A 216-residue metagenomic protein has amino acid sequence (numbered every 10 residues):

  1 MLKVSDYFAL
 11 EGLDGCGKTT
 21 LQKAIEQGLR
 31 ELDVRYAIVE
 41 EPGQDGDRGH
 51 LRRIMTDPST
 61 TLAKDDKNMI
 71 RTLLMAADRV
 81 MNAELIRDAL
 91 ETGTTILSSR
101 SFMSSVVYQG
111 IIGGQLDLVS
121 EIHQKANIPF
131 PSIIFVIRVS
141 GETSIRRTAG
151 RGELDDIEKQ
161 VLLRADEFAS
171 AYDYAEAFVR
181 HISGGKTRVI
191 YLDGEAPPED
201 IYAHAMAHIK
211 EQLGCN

Functional and structural regions predicted by a protein language model:
L2, A24-E26, E142-N216: NTP-dependent small-molecule kinase module
Y7: Walker A (P-loop) ATP-phosphate-binding motif of ABC ATPase nucleotide-binding domains
L10: Hydrophobic anchor at the beta1->P-loop junction of P-loop NTPases
L13: P-loop (Walker A) phosphate-binding loop of NTP-binding proteins
K18: Conserved lysine of the Walker
L21: Hydrophobic positions on the alpha1 helix immediately C-terminal to the Walker A/P-loop
V34-E121: ATP-dependent small-molecule kinase phosphotransfer cores that center on conserved nucleotide phosphate-binding segments
S104-D173: A glycine- and Lys/Arg-enriched "phosphate-lid" helix/loop adjacent to the NTP-binding pocket of small-molecule kinases
